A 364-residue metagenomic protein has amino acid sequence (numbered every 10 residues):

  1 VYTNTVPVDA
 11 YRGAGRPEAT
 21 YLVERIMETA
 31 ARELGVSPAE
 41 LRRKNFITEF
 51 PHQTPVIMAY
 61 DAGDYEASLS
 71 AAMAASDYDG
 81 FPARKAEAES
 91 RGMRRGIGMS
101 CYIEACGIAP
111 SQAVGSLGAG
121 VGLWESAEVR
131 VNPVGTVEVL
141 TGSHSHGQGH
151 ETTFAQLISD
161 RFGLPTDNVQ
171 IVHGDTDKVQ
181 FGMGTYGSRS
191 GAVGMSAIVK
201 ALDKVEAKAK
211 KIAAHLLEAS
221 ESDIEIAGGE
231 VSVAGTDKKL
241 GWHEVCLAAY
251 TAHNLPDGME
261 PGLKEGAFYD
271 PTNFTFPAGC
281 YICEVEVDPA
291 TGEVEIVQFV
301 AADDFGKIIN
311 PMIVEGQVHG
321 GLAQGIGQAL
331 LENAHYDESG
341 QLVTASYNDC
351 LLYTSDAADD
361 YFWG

Functional and structural regions predicted by a protein language model:
V1-A67, A74-S355: Cofactor-binding beta-sheet edge motifs in enzyme active sites
Y353-G364: Single conserved hydrophobic/aromatic residue that forms the stacking wall/gate of nucleotide- or nucleobase-binding
